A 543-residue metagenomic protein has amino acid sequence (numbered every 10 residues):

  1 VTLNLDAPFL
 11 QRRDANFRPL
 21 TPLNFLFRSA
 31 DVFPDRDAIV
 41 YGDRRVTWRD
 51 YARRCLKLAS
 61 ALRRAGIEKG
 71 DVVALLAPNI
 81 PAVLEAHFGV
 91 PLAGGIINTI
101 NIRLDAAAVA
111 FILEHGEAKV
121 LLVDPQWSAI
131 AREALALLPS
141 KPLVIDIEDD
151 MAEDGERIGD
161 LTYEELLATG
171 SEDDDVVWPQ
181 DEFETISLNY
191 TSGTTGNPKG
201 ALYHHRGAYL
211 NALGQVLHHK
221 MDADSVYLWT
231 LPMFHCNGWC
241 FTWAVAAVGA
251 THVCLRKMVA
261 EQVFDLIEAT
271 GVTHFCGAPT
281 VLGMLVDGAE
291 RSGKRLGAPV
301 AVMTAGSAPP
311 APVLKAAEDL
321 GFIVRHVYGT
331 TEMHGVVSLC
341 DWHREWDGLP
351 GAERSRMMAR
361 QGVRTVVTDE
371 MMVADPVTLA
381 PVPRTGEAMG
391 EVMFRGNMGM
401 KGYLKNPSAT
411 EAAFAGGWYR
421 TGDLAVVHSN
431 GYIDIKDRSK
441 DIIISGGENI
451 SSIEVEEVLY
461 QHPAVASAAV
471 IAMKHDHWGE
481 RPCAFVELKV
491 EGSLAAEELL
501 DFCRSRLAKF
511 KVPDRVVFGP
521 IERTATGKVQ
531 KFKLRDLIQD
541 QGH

Functional and structural regions predicted by a protein language model:
F17-R18, L23-F27, D35-I80, L84-F88 (+3 more regions): Conserved AMP-binding/adenylate-forming core of the ANL superfamily
P34, I145-D146, G159-L161, A168-Y190 (+2 more regions): Conserved pre-ATP/AMP-binding loop-to-beta segment of ANL
T47-D50, I186-L210: Conserved AMP-binding A3 loop
R64-A65, L92-A168, V490-G492, V517: Structural core segment of the AMP-binding/adenylate-forming
L104, L121-V123, F275, G396 (+5 more regions): AMP-binding/adenylate-forming catalytic core of the ANL superfamily
Y209-V226, F234-T273, G288-A289: Conserved AMP-binding/adenylation subdomain of ANL enzymes
A247, A269-G277, V286-R356, D369-E370 (+1 more regions): Gly/Ser/Thr-rich phosphate-binding loop
R364-M393, S429-N430, G492-A496, Q530: Conserved beta-loop-beta connector loops within the AMP-binding
